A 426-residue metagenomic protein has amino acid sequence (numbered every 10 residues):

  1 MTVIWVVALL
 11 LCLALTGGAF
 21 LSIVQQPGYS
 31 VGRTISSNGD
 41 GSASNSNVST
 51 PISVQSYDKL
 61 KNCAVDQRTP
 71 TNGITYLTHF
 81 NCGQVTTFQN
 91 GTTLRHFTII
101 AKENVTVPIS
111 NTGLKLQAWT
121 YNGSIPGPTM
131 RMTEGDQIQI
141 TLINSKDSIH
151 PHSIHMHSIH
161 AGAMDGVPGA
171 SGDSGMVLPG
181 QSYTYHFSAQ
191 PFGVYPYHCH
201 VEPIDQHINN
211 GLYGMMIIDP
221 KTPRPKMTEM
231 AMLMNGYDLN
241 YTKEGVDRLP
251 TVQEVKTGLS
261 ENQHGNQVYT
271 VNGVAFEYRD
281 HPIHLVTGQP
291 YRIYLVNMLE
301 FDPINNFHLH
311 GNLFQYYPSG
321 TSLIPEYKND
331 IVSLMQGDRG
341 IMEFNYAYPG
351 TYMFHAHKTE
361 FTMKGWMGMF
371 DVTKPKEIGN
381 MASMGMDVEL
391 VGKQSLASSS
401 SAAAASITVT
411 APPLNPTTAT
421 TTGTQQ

Functional and structural regions predicted by a protein language model:
M1-Q426: Copper-binding active sites and cupredoxin-like electron-transfer domains, recognizing His/Cys-rich ligand loops
